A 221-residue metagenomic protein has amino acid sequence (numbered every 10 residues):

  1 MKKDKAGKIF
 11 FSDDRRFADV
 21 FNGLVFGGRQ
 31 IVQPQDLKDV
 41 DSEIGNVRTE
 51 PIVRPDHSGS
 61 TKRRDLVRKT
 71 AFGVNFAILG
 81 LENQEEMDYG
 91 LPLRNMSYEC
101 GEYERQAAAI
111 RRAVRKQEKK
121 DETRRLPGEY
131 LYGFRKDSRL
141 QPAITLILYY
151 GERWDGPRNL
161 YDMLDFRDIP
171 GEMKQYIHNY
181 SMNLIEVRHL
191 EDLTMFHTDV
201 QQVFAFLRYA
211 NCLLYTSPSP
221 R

Functional and structural regions predicted by a protein language model:
M1-S217, R221: Elongated, amphipathic alpha-helical interaction scaffolds
